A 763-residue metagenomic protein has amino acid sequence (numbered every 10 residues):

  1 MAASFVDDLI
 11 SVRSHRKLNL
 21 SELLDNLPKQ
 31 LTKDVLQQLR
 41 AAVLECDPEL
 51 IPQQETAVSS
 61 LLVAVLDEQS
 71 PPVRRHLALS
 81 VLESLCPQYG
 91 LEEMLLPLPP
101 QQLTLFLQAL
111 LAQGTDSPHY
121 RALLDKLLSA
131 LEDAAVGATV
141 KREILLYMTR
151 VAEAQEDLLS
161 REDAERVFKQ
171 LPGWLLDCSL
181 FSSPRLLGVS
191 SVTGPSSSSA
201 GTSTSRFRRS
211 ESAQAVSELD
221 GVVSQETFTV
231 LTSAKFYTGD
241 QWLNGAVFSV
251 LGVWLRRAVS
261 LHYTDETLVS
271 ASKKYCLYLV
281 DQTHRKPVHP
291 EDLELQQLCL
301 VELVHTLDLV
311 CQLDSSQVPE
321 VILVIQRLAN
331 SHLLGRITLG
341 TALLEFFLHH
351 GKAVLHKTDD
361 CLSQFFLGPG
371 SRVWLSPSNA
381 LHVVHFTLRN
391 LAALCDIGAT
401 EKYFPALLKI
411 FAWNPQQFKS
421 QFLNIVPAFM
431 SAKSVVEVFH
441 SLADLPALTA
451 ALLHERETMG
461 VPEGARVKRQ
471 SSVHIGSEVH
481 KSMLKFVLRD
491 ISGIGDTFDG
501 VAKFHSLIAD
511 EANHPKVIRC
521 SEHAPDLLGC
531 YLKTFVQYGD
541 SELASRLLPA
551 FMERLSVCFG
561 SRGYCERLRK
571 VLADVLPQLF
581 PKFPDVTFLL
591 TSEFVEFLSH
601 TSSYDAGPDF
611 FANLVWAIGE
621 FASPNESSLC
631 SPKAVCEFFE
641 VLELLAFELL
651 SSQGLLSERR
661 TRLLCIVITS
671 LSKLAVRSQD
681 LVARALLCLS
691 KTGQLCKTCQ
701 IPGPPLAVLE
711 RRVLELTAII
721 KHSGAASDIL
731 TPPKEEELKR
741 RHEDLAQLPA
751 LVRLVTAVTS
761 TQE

Functional and structural regions predicted by a protein language model:
M1-P405, A412-E763: Extended alpha-solenoid scaffolds built from HEAT/ARM-like alpha-helical repeats and adjacent low-complexity/polar
